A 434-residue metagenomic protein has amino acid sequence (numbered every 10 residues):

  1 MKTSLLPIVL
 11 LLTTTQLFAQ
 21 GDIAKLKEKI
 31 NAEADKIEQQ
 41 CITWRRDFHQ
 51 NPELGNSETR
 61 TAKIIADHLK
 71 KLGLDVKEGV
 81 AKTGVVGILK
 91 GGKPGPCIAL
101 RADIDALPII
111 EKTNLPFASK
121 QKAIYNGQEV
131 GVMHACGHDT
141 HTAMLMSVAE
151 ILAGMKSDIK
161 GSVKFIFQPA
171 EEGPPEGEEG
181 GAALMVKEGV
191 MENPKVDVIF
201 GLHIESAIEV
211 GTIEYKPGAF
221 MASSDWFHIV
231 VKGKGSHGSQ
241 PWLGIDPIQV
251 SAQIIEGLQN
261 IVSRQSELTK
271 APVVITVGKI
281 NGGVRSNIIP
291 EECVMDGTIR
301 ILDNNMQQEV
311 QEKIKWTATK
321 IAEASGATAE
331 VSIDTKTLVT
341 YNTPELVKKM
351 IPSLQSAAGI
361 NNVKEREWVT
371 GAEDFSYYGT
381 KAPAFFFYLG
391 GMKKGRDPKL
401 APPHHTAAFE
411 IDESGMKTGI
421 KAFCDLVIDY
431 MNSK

Functional and structural regions predicted by a protein language model:
M1-D22: Bacterial Sec-dependent N-terminal signal peptides
Q20-K25, K71, A252-K434: Metal-dependent amide/peptide-bond hydrolase catalytic core, centered on the "pita-bread" metallohydrolase fold
Q20-M133, A143-K160: Acidic/His- and Gly-rich active-site-bordering loop/insert found across diverse amide/peptide-bond hydrolases
D22, L26, I37-W44, T61 (+10 more regions): Stable alpha-helical elements in mature extracytoplasmic
D35-Q39, P52-K63, A135, D139 (+7 more regions): Soluble non-cytosolic domains of exported or imported proteins
F48, G87, L100, H138 (+8 more regions): Divalent metal-coordination and catalytic microenvironments
Q121-M133, D139-T140, I151-K279, V284-I288 (+1 more regions): Histidine/acidic-residue-rich, glycine-tolerant segments that coordinate divalent metal ions
